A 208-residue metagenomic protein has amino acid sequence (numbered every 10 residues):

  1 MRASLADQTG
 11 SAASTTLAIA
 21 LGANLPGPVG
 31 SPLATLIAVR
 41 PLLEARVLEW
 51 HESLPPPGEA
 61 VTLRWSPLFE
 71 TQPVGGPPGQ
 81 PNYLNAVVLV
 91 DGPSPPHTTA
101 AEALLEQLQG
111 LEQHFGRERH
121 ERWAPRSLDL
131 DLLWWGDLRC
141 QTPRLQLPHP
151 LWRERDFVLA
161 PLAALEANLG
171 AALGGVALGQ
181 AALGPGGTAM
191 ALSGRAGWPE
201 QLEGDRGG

Functional and structural regions predicted by a protein language model:
R2-D7, V74-Y83, E102-G208: Flexible, gly/pro- and Lys/Arg-enriched active-site loops
A3-I19, L25-E121, G136-D137: Nucleotide and nucleotide-moiety/phosphate-recognizing core
